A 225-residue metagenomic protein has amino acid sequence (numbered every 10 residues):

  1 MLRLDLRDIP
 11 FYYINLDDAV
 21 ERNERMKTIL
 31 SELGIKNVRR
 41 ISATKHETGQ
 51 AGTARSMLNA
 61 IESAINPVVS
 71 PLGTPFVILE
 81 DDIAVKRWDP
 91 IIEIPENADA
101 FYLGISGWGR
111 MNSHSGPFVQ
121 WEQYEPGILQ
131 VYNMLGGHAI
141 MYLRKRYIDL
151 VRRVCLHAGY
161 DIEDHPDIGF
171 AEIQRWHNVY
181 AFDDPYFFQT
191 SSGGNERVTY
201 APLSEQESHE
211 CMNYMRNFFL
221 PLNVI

Functional and structural regions predicted by a protein language model:
M1-L79, I83-I225: An acidic/histidine-cluster motif and surrounding catalytic segment that typifies divalent-metal-assisted enzyme active
